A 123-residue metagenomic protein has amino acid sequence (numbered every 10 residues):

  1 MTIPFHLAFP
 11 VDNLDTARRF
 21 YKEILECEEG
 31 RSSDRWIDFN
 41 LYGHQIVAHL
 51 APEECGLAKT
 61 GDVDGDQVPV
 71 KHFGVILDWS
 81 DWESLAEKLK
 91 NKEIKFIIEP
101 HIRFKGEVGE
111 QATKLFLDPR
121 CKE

Functional and structural regions predicted by a protein language model:
M1-I3, D66-V70, V108-G109: Short glycine-enriched loop/turn motifs at secondary-structure junctions
M1-T16, H72-F73, L77: N-terminal beta-strand motif that seeds the catalytic metal site of vicinal oxygen chelate
P10-C55: Core segments of cupin and vicinal oxygen chelate
T16-A17, S80-L85: Short, conserved charged micro-motifs
P52-D64, I97: Short, flexible, mixed-charge acidic loops at enzyme active sites
G61-I76: Helix-adjacent hinge/juxtasegments
A86-E123: Vicinal oxygen chelate
